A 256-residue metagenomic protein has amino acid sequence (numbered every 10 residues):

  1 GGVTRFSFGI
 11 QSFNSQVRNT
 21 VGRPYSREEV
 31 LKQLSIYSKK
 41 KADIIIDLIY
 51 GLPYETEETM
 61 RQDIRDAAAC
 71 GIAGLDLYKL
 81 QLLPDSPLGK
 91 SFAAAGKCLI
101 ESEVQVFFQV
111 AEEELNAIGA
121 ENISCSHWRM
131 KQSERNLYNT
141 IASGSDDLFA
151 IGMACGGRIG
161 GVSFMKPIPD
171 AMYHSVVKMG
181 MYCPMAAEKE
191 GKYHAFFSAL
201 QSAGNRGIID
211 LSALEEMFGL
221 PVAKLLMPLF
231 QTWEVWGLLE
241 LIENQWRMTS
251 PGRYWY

Functional and structural regions predicted by a protein language model:
G1-L220: C-terminal scaffold of the Radical SAM
L211-S212, K224-L226, L241: Extended hydrophobic-aromatic, low-complexity segments
G219-V235: Short amphipathic alpha-helical interaction segments
E234-N244: A short, conserved structural fragment
E243-Y256: Accessory beta->alpha helical hairpin/"wing" motif in late/C-terminal subdomains of nucleic-acid enzymes
